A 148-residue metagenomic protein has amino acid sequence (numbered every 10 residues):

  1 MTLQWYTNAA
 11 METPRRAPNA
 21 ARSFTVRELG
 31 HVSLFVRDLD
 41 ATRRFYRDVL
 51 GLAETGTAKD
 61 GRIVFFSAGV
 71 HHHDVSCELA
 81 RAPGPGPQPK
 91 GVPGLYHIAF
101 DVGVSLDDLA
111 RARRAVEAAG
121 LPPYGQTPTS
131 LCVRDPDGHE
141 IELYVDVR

Functional and structural regions predicted by a protein language model:
M1-S23, R113-R148: Vicinal oxygen chelate
P18-A21, A82-P89: Short beta-strand/turn micro-motifs at beta-sheet edges
S23, F35-A80: Core segments of cupin and vicinal oxygen chelate
E28-R37, G86-R114, T129-R134, H139: Vicinal oxygen chelate
R44, D48, D107-R114, A118: Replace "anionic and nucleotidyl ligands
H71, G103-S105, R148: Short coil/turn motifs at secondary-structure junctions
A80-A82, D146: Acetyl-CoA-dependent GNAT
